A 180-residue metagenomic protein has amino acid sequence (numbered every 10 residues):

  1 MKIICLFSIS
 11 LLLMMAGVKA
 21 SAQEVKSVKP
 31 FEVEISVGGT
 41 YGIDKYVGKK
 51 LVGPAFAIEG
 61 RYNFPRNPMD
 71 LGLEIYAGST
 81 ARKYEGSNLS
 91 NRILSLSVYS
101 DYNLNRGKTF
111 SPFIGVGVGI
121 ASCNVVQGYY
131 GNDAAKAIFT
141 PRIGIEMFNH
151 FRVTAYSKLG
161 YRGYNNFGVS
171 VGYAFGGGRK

Functional and structural regions predicted by a protein language model:
M1-S27, V171: Bacterial Sec-dependent N-terminal signal peptides
S21-P65, F167-K180: Short glycine/proline- and aromatic-enriched beta-strand/turn motifs that initiate or cap beta-hairpins
E24, I43-K49, K83-L89, V126-N132 (+1 more regions): Outer-membrane beta-barrel domain signature
K29-V33, K50-F56, S90-L96, F110 (+2 more regions): Residues that define the transmembrane beta-barrel architecture of outer-membrane proteins
G39-I43, Y102-L104, S157-L159: Short, well-ordered turn and helix-capping elements at secondary-structure junctions
P54-Q127, M147, F151, S170-K180: Gram-negative (and chloroplast) outer-membrane scaffold detector with strong preference for beta-barrel transmembrane
V126-G176: A generic hydrophobic-segment detector
